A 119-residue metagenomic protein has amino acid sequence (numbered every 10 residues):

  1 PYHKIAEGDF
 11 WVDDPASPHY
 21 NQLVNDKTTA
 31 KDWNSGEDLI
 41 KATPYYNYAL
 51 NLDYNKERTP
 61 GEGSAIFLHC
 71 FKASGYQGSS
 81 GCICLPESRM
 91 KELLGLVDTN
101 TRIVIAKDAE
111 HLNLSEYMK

Functional and structural regions predicted by a protein language model:
P1-S79, R89-K119: Cell wall/extracellular polymer interaction/catalysis modules
C82: Short cysteine clusters
P86: Short, conserved phosphate/pyrophosphate- and ester-handling motifs at nucleotide-, phospho-/glycolipid
